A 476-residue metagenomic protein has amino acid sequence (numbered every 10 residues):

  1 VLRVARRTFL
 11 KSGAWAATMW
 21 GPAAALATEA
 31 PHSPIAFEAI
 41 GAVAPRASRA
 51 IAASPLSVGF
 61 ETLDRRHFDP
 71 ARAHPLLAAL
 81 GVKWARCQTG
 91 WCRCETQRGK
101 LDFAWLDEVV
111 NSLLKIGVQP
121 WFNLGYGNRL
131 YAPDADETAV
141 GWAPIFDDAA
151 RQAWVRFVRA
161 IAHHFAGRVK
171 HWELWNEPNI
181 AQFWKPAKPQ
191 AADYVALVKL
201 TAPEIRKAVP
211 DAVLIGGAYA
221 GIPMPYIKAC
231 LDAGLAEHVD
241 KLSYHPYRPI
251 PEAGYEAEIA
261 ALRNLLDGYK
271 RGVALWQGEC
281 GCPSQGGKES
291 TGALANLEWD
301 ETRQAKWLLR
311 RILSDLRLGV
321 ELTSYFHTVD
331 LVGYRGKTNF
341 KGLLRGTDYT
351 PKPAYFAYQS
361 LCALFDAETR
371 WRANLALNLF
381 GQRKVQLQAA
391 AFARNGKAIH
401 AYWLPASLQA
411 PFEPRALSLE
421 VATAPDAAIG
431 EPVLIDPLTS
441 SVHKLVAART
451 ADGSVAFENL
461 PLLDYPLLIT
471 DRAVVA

Functional and structural regions predicted by a protein language model:
V1-A17: N-terminal secretory signal peptides and thylakoid transit peptides that target proteins across membranes
P31-L76, Q88: Boundary/entry segment of secreted carbohydrate-active catalytic domains
R65-L77, W154-A160, M224-D232, A305-I312: Short, acidic/polar
L80-R98, W105-L235: Substrate-binding cleft and catalytic face of glycoside hydrolase catalytic domains, especially the flexible beta-alpha
A191-L308, L318: Noncatalytic carbohydrate-binding groove/subsite architecture in carbohydrate-active enzymes
S290-L297, E301-L361, A376-F380: Aromatic/acidic polysaccharide-binding cleft in carbohydrate-active enzymes
N378-A427: Carbohydrate-binding surface patches
R449-A476: C-terminal beta-strand-rich structural cap/linker in extracellular carbohydrate-active enzymes
